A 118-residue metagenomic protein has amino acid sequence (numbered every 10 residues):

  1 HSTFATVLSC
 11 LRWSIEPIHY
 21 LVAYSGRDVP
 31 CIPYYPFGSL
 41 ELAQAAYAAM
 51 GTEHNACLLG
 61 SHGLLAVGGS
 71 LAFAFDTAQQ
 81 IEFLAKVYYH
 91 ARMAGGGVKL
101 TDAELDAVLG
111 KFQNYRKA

Functional and structural regions predicted by a protein language model:
S2-A118: Glycine-rich flexible loops
